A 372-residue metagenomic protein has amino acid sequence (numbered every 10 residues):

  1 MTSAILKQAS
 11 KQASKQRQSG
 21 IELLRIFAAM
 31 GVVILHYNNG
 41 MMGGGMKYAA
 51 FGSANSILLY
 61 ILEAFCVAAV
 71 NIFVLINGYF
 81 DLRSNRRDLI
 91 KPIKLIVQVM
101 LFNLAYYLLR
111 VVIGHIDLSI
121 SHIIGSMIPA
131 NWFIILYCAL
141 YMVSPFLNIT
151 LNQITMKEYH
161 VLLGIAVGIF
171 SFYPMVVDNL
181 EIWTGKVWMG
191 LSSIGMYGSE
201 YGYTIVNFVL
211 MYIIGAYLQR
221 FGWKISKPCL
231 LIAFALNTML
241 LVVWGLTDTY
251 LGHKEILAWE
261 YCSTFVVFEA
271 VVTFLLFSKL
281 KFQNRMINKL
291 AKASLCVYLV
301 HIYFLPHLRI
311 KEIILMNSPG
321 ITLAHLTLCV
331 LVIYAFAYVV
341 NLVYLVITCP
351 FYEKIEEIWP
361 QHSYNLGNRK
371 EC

Functional and structural regions predicted by a protein language model:
M1-I182, A293-C296, I314-C372: Membrane-cytosol interface segments of multi-pass membrane proteins, especially ER/Golgi lipid-handling enzymes
S14-L24, S56-E63, L89, M156 (+4 more regions): Membrane-interface helix-boundary signature
F27, F208, Y217-F221, P228 (+2 more regions): Residue-level recognition of alpha-helix termini/interfacial anchor residues
V33, G198, L218-F221, I256: Extracellular, surface-exposed passenger/stalk and repeat segments of large secreted bacterial proteins
I57-V70, S121-L136, V177-M211, W244-V271 (+1 more regions): Interfacial loop-to-helix transition and helix-capping segments at the boundaries of transmembrane helices
L108, P129, T238-Y352: Alpha-helical transmembrane segments of multi-pass integral membrane proteins
L140-I149, M211-W223, E269-F282: Alpha-helical transmembrane segments in multipass membrane proteins, preferentially the mid-helix core
E158-G168, K227-V242: Signature aromatic-anchored transmembrane alpha helix within multi-pass, membrane-resident enzymes that catalyze glycan
